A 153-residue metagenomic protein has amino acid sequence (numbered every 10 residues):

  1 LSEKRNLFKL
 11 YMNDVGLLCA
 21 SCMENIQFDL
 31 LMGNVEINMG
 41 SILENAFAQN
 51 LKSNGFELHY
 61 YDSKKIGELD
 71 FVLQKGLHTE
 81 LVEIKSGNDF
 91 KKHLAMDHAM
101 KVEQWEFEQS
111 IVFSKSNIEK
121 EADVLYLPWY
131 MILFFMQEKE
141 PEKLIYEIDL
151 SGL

Functional and structural regions predicted by a protein language model:
L1-H78: Accessory nucleic acid-recognition modules appended to NTPase machines
Y11, H59, V82, I111-F113 (+1 more regions): Hydrophobic/aromatic beta-strand patches that form the interior of the parallel beta-sheet core in alpha/beta enzyme
D14, K65-E68, H93-L94, E147-L153: Nucleic-acid endonuclease domains
L30-M32, L94-H98: Short, surface-exposed loop/helix-turn segments at secondary-structure junctions that function as lids/hinges flanking
S63, W105-Y126: Nucleic-acid nuclease catalytic cores
E68-L69, F90-K92, I118-A122: Short active-site-adjacent structural elements
T79-D89, A99: Active-site ExK catalytic segment of metal-dependent nucleases
N117-L153: Domain-level recognition of nuclease-like catalytic cores that cleave nucleotide substrates
